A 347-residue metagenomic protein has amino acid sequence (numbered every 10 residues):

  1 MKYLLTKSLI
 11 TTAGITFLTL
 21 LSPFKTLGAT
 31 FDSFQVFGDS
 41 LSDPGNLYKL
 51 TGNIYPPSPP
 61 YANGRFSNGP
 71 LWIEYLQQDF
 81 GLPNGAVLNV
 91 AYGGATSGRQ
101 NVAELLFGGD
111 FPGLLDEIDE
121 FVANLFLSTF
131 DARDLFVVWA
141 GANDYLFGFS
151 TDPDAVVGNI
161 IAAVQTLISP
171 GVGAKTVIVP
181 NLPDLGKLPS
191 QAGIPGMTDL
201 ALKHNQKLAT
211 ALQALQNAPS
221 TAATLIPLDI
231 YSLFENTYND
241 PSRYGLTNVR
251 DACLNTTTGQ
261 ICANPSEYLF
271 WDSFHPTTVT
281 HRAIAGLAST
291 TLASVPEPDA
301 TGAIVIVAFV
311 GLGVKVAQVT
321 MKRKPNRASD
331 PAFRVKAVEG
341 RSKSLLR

Functional and structural regions predicted by a protein language model:
M1-K7: Positively charged n-region of N-terminal signal peptides that target proteins for export
Y3, A13, F17, S22-G302: Conserved active-site regions of diverse hydrolases
S22, S58, S97, F309 (+1 more regions): Short, surface-exposed, charged/polar-biased interaction segments
E297-A317: A short, hydrophobic C-terminal helix/tail in secreted or cell-surface proteins
L312-R347: C-terminal membrane-anchoring or membrane-association module
